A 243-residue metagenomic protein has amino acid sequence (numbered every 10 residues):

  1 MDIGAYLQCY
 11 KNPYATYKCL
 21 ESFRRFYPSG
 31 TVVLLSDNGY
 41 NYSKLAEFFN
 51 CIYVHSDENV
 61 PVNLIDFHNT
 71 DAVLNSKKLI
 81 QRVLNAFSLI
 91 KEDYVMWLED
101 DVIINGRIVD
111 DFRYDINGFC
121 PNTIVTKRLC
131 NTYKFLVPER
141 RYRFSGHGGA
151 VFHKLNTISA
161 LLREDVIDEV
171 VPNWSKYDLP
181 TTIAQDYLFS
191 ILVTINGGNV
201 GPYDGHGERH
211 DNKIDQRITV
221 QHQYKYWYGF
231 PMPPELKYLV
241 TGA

Functional and structural regions predicted by a protein language model:
M1-E21: N-proximal low-complexity "stem/linker" segments adjacent to membrane-targeting elements
E21-G30: Short, acidic, metal-binding catalytic loop of nucleotide-sugar glycosyltransferases
V32-V33, V95: Hydrophobic/aromatic residues located in beta-strands of well-ordered beta-sheets within soluble catalytic
S36-N41, T123: Short, polar loop motifs at secondary-structure junctions
Y40-I90: Active-site-proximal specificity loops/subdomain of glycosyltransferases
E92-I103: Short beta-strand-to-loop acidic/aromatic patch adjacent to the donor-nucleotide binding site
I103-D178, T182-A184, S190: Conserved catalytic core of nucleotide-sugar-dependent glycosyltransferases
E169-A243: C-terminal catalytic/acceptor-binding lobe
